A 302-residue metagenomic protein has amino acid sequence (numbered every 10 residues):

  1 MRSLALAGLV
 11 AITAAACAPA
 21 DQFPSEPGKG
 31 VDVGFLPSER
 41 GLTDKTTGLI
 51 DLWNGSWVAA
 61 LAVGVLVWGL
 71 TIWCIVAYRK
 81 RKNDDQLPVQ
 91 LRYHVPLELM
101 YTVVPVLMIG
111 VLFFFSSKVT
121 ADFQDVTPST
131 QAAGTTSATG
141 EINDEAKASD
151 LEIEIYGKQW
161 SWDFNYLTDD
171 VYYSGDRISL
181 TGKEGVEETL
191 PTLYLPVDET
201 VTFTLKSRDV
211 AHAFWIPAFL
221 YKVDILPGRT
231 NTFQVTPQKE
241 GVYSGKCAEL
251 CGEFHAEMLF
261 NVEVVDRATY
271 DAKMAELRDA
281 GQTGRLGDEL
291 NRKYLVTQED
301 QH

Functional and structural regions predicted by a protein language model:
M1-Q22: N-terminal secretory/membrane targeting signals
I12, L70-W73, F115: Transmembrane alpha-helix boundary/anchor motif
A18-G55, Y78-H302: Non-transmembrane, membrane-proximal soluble domains of secreted or membrane proteins
G55-L66: Alpha-helical transmembrane segments
G64-Y78: Alpha-helical transmembrane segments
